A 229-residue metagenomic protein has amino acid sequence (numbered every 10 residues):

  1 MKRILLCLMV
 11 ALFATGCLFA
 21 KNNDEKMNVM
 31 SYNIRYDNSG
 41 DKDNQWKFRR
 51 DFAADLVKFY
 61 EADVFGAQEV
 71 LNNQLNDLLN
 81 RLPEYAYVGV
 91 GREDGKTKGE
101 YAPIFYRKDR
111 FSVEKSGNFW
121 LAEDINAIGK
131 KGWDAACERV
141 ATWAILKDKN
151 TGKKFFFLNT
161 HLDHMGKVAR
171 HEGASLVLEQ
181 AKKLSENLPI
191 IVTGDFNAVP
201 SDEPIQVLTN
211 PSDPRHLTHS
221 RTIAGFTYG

Functional and structural regions predicted by a protein language model:
M1-E25: Bacterial Sec-dependent N-terminal signal peptides
C17-R81, E93-G99: N-terminal, active-site-proximal structural segment of metallo-dependent hydrolase catalytic domains
K26-N38, K115-F119, K154-D163: Active-site-proximal beta-strand elements of phosphoester/diester hydrolases
R35, L71, H161-D163, F196-V199: Catalytic metal-binding/acid-base residues of hydrolase active sites
Y36-N44, E114, K167, Y228-G229: Short, solvent-exposed loop/turn elements at domain surfaces
V64-F156: Structured beta-strand-rich core segments of catalytic domains in phosphoester-bond hydrolases
A136-V140, K147-S175, K183-L184: Metal-dependent phosphoester/phosphodiester hydrolase catalytic core
M165-G229: Metal-dependent phosphoesterases centered on the DNase I-like endonuclease/exonuclease/phosphatase
